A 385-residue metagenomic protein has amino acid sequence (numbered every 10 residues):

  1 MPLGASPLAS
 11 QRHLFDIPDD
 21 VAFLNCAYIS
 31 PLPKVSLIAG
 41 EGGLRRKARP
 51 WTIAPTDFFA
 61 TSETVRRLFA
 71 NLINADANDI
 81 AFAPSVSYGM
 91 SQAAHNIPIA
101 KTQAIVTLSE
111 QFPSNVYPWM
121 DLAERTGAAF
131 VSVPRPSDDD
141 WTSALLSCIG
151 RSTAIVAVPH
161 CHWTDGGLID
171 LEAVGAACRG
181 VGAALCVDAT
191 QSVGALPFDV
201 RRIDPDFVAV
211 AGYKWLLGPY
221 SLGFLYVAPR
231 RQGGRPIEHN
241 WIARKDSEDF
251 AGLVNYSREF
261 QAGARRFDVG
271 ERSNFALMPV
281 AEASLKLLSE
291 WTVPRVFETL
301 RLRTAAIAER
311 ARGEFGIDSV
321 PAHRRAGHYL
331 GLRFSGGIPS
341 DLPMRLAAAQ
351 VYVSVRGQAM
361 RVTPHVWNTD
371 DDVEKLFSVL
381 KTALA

Functional and structural regions predicted by a protein language model:
M1-A385: Pyridoxal 5′-phosphate
